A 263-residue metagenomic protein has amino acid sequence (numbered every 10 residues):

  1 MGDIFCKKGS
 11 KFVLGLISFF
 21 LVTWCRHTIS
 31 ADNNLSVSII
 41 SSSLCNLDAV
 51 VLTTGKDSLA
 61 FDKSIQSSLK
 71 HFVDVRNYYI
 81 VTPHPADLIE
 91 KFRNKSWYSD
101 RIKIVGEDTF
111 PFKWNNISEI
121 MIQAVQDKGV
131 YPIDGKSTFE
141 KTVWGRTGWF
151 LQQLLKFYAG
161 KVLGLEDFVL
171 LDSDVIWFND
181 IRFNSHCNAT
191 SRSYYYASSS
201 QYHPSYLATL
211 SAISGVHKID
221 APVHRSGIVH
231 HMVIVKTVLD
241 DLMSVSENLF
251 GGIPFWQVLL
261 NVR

Functional and structural regions predicted by a protein language model:
M1-V37: N-terminal signal-anchor transmembrane helix specifying type II single-pass membrane topology of secretory-pathway
D48-K56: A conserved hydrophobic helix/loop-capping motif in glycosyltransferases and polysaccharide synthases
L59, H84-F92: Short, charged/polar "capping" segments at the starts of alpha-helices and the immediately preceding loops
Q66-V75: Short, acidic, metal-binding catalytic loop of nucleotide-sugar glycosyltransferases
Y78-P83: Short internal beta-strands
E90-K161: Active-site-proximal specificity loops/subdomain of glycosyltransferases
Q152-Y196: GT-A fold catalytic core of metal-dependent nucleotide-sugar glycosyltransferases, centered on the diacidic
F178-R263: Conserved catalytic core of nucleotide-sugar-dependent glycosyltransferases
